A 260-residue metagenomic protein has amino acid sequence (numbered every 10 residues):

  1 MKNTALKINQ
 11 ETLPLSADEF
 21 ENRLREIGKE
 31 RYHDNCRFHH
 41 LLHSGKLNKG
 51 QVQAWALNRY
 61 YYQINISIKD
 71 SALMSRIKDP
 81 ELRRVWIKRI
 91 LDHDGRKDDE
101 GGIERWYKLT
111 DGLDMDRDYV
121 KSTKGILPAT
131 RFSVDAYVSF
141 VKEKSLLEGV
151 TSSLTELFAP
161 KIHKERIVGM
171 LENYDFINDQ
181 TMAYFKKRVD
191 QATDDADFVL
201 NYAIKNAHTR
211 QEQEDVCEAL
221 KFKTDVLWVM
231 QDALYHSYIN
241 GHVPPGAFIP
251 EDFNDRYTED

Functional and structural regions predicted by a protein language model:
K2-D260: Non-heme di-metal
